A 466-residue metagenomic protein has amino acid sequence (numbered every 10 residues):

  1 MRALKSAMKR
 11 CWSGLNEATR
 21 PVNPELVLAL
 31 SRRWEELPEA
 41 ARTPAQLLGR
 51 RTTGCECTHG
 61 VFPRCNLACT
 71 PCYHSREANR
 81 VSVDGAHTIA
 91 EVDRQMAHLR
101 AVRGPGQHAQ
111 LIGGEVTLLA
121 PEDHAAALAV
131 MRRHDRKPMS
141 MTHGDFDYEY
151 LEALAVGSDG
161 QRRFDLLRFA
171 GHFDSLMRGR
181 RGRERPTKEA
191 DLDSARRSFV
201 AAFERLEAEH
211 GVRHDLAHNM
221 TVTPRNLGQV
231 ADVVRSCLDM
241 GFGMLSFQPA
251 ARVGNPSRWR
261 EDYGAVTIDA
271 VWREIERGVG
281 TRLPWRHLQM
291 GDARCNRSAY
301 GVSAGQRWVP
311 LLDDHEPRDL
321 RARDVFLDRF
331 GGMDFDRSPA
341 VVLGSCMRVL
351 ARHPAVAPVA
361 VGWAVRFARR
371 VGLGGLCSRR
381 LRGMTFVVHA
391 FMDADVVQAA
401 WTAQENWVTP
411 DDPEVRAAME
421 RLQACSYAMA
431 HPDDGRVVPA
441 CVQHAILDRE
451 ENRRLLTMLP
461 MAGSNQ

Functional and structural regions predicted by a protein language model:
M1-L47, R307-Q466: Radical SAM enzyme core and accessory elements
S6-A153, G157-S158: Conserved alpha-helical substructure of the radical SAM core
V61-P63, Y73-S75, F169-R178, F247-A250 (+1 more regions): Short loop/turn segments at strand-loop or loop-helix junctions that form parts of catalytic or ligand-binding pockets
H87-R94, A126, S194, S198 (+2 more regions): A general alpha-helical scaffold signature found inside nucleotide-binding enzyme cores
M96-A97, A101-L111, A120-Q248: Radical SAM/AdoMet-radical enzyme domain recognition
L154-G157, T267, R454-L455: Short, aromatic/basic amphipathic alpha-helical patches
L176-A195, L206, H210-Q398: Radical SAM enzyme [4Fe-4S]-AdoMet core and its adjacent flexible, acidic and glycine-rich loops/tails across
